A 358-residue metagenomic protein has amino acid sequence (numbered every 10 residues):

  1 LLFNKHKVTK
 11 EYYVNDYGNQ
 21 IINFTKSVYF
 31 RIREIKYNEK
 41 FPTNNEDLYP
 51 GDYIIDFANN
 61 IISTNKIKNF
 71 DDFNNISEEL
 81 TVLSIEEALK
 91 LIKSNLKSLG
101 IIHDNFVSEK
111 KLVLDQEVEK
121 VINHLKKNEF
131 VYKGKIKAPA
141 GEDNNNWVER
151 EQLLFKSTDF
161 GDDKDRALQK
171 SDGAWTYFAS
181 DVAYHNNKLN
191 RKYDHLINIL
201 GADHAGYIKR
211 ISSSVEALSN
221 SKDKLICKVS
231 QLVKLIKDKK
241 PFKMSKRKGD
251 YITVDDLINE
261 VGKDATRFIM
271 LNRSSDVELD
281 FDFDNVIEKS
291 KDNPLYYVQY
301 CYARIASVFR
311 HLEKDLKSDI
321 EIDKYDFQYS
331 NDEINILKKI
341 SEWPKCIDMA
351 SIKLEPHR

Functional and structural regions predicted by a protein language model:
L2-R358: Non-catalytic interaction-recognition regions
